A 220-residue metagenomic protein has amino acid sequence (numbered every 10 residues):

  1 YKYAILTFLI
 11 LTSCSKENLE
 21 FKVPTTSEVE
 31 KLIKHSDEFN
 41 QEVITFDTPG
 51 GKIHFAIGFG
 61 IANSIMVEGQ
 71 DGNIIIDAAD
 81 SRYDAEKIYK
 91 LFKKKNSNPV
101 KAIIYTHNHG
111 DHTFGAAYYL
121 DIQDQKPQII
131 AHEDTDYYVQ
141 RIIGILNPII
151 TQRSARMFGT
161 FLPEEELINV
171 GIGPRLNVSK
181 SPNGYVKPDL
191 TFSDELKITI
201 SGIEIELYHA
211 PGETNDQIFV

Functional and structural regions predicted by a protein language model:
Y1-L6: Sec-dependent signal peptide recognition, specifically the positively charged N-region followed immediately by
L11-S13: C-terminal motif of bacterial Sec signal peptides marking the signal peptidase cleavage site
S15-E17: Bacterial signal peptide processing site
N40-K95, F219-V220: Conserved beta-strand hairpin/beta-sheet module of binuclear metal-dependent hydrolase folds, prominently
D47, M66, T191-V220: Core dinuclear metal-dependent hydrolase active-site scaffold
F55, I74-D77, K101-Y105, L207: Short catalytic-loop micro-motif centered on adjacent basic/acidic residues
G60-N63, D80-Y83, N108-H112, T135-Y137 (+1 more regions): Solvent-exposed loop/turn segments at secondary-structure junctions within structured extracellular/periplasmic domains
K90-S193, K197: Active-site HxH/HxHxD metal-binding segment of metal-dependent hydrolases
